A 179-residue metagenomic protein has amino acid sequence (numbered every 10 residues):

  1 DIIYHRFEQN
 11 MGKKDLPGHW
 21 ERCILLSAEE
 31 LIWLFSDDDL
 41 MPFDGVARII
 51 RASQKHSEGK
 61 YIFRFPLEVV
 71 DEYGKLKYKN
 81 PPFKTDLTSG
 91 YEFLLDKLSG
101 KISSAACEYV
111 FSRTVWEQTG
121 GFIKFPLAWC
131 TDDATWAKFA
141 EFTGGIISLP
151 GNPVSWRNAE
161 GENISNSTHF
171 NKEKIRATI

Functional and structural regions predicted by a protein language model:
D1-Q9: Acidic donor-binding segment of Leloir-type glycosyltransferases
F7, I62-L67, L149, W156: Short glycine/serine/threonine-enriched helix-capping/active-site loop that flanks the nucleotide-sugar donor pocket
E8-S27: Glycine-rich, basic loop-to-helix element that forms the pyrophosphate-binding segment of sugar-nucleotide handling
I32: Short aromatic/hydrophobic "clamp" motif used to bind/position activated sugar donors
S36-L40: The conserved acidic donor/metal-binding loop of glycosyltransferases
D44-K79: Conserved donor NDP-sugar-binding/catalytic core segment of glycosyltransferases
V69-L95, I102: Acidic/His-rich active-site region of diverse nucleotide-sugar glycosyltransferases
T88-F170: Conserved nucleotide-sugar donor-binding catalytic segment
